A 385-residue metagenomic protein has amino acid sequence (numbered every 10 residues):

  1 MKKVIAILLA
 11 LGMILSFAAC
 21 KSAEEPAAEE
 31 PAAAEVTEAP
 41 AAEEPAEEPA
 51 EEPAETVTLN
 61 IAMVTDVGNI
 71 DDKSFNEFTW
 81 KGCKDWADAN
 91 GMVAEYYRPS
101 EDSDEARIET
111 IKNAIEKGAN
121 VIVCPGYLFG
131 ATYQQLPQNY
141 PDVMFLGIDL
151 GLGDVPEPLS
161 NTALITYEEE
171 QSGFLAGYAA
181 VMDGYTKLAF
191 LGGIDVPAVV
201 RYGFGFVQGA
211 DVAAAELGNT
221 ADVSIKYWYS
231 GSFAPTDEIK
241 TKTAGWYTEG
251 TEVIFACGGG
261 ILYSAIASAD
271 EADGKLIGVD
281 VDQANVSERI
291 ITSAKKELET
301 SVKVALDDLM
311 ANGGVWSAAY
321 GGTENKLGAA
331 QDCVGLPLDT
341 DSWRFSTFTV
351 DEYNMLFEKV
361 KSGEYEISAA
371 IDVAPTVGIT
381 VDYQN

Functional and structural regions predicted by a protein language model:
M1-L9: Positively charged n-region of N-terminal signal peptides that target proteins for export
S16-A19: C-terminal motif of bacterial Sec signal peptides marking the signal peptidase cleavage site
K21-N385: A residue-level marker of the well-folded mature domains of exported/periplasmic proteins
